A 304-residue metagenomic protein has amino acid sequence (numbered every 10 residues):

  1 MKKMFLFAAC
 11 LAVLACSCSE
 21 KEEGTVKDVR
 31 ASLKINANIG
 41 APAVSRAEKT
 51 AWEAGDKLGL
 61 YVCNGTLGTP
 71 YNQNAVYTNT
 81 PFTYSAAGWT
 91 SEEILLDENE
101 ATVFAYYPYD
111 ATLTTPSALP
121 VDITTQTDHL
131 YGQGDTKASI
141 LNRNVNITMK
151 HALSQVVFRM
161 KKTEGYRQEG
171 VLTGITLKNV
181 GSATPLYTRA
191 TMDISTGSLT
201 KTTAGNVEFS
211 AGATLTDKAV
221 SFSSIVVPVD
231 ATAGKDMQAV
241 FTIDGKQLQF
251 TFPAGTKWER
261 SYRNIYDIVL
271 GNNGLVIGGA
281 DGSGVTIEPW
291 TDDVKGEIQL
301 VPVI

Functional and structural regions predicted by a protein language model:
K2-L11, A15-I304: Sec-type signal peptide cleavage vicinity
